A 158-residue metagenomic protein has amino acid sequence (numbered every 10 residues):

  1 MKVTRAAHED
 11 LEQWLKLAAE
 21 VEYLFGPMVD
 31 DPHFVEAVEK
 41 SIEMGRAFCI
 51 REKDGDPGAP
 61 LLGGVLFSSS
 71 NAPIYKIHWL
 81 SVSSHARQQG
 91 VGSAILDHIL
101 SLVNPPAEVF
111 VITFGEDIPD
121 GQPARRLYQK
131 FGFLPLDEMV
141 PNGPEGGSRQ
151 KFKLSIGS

Functional and structural regions predicted by a protein language model:
M1-V3: Extreme N-terminal starter segment of soluble prokaryotic enzymes
R5-W79, S83-H85, S93-H98, L102: Acetyl-CoA-dependent GNAT
G45-A47, G147-K153: Short hydrophobic/aromatic beta-strand or adjacent loop that forms the aromatic wall/cage of a ligand/substrate-binding
R51-D54, K153-G157: Active-site beta-strand termini and strand-to-loop segments that position acidic
Q89, L96, P119-A124, V140-S148: Short glycine/proline-centered loop/turn elements that form peptide/ligand docking sites
V103-D117: Conserved GNAT acetyl-CoA-binding A-motif
I112-E116, Q129-Q150: Conserved catalytic-core motifs of GNAT/GCN5-like acyltransferases
